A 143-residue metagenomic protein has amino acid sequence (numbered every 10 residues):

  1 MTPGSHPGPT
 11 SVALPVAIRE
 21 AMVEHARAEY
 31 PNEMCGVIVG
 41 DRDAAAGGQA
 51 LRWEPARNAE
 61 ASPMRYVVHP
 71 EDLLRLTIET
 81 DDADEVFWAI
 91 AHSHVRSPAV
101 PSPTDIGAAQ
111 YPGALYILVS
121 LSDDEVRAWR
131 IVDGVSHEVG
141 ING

Functional and structural regions predicted by a protein language model:
M1-F87, R96-G143: Conserved beta-strand-loop surface patch within small alpha/beta domains used for substrate/adaptor or ligand engagement
S93: Short, well-ordered beta-to-alpha junction loops that form the rim of enzyme active sites and present histidine/acidic
